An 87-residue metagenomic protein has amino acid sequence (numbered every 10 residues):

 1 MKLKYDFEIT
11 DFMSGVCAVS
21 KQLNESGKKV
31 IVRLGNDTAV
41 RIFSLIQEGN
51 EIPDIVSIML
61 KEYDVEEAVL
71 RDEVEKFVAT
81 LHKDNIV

Functional and structural regions predicted by a protein language model:
M1-V40, S44: Acidic, low-complexity/disordered tracts enriched in E/D and polar residues
K28-V87: Long, charge-rich, low-complexity alpha-helical segments
